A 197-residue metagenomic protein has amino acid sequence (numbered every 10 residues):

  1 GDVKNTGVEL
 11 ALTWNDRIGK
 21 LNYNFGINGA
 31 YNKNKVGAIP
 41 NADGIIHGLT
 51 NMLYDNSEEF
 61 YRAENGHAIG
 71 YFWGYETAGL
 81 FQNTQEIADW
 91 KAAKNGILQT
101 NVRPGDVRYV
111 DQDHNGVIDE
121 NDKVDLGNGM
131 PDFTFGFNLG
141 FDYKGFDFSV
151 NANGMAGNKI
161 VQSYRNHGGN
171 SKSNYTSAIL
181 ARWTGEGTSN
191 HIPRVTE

Functional and structural regions predicted by a protein language model:
G1, G19, L139, S163-Y164: A broad, low-amplitude sensor of folded, mature protein cores
G1-K4, V8, N15-G127, T188-I192 (+1 more regions): Conserved small-residue
V8-D16, Y23-Y31, F135-F141, F146-G154: Membrane-embedded beta-strands that build the outer-membrane beta-barrel scaffold
N24-N28, P40-G44, F148-N166: Composition- and surface-driven signal marking solvent-exposed, interaction-prone regions in large proteins
D43-I45, F141, G169-N170: Juxtamembrane/interface motifs at transmembrane-helix termini
T77, Q82-D89, N128-V161: Glycine-rich, aromatic-lined ligand/substrate-binding cores of catalytic and carbohydrate-binding domains
N95, Q99-P104, M155-E197: Extracytoplasmic gating/loop element in the C-terminal half of outer-membrane beta-barrel translocons and assembly
